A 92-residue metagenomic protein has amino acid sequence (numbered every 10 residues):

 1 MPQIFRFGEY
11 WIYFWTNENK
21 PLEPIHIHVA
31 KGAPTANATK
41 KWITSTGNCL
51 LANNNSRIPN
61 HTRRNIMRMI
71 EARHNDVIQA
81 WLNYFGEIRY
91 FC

Functional and structural regions predicted by a protein language model:
M1-I25: Short, charged/polar N-terminal "headpieces" of proteins
Q3-F5, E18, G32-P34, C49 (+3 more regions): Residue-level signal for the start and early helices of compact helical domains
N19-N60: A short, structured beta-strand/loop element
N53-C92: Well-ordered alpha/beta subsegment
